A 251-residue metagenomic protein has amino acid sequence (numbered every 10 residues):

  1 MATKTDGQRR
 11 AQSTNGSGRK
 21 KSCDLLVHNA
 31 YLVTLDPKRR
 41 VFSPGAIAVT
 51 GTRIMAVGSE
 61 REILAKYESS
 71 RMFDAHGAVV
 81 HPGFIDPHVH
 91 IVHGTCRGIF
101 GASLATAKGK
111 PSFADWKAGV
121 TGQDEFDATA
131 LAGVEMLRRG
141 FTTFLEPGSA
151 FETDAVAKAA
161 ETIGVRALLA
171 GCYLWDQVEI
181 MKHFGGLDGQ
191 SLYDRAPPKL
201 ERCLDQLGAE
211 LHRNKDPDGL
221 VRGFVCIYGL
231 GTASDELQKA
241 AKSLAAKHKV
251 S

Functional and structural regions predicted by a protein language model:
M1-K66: N-terminal metal-binding scaffold of metallo-dependent hydrolase/deaminase domains
K21-H28, L64-K108, A130, V134-R138: Replace "His-x-His-based motif
A30, I47, T52, G77 (+4 more regions): Divalent metal-coordination and catalytic microenvironments
L32, P147-E152, L230-A233: Short beta->alpha connector loops
T95-D127, D176-P197, S251: Active-site gating loops and adjacent loop-to-helix segments of metal-dependent hydrolytic enzymes
T121-A150: Hydrophobic alpha-helical hairpins/lids featuring a short glycine-rich hinge
K158-S251: Metal-coordinating catalytic core of metallo-dependent amide/deamination hydrolases
